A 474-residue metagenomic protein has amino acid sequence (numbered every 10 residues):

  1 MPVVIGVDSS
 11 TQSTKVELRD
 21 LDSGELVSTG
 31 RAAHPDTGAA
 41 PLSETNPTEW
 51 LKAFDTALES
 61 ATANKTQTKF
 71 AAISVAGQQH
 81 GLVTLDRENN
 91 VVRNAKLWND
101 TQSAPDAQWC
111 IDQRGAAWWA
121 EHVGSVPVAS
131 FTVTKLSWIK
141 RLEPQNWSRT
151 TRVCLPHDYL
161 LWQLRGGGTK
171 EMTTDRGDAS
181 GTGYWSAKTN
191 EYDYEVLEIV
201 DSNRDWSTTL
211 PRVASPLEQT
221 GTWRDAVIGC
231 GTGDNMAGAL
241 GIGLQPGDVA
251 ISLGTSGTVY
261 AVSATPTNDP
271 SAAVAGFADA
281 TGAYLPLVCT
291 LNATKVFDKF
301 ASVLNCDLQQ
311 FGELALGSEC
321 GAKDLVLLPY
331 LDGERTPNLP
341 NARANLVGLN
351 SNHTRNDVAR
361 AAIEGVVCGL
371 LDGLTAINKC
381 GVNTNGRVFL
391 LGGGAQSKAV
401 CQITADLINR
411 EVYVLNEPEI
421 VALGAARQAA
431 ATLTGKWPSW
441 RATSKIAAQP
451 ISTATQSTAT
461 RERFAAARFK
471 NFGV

Functional and structural regions predicted by a protein language model:
M1-G30, G38, V75-Q108, D112 (+4 more regions): Glycine/Thr-rich phosphate-binding loops that ligate phosphate moieties of nucleotide and other phosphorylated ligands
P2-D8, V16, F70-V75, V153 (+5 more regions): Short glycine-aspartate micro-motif
S9-T11, A120-G233, P329, A359: Gly/Ser/Thr-rich active-site cleft segment
K15, L58-A61, K65-A72, L136-S137 (+1 more regions): Conserved phosphate-binding loops in N-terminal lobes of ATP-dependent enzymes of the actin/Hsp70/sugar-kinase
T29-T68: N-terminal phosphate-binding loop and adjacent alpha-helix
T45, A72-G77, K96-N99, V123-F131 (+8 more regions): Active-site nucleophile and cofactor-binding loops and adjacent substrate-binding regions of central metabolic enzymes
F54-A71, L142-W147, Y194-D205, G373-G386: Phosphate/pyrophosphate-binding loops at sites that engage ATP/ADP/AMP, CoA/4′-phosphopantetheine, polyphosphate
S180-T281, K398-A399, T404: ATP-dependent carbohydrate kinase catalytic cores
